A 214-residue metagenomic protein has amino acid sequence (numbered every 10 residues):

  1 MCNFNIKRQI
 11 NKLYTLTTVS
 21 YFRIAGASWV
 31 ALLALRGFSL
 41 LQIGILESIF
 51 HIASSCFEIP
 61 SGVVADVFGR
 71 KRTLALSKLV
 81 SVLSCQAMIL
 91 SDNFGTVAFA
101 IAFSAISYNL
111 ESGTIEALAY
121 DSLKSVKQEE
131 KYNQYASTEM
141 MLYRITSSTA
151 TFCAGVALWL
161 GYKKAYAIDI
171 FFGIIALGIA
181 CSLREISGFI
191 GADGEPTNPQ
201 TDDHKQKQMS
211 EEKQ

Functional and structural regions predicted by a protein language model:
M1-I10, L183-Q214: Juxtamembrane intracellular "pre-TM" segments in multi-pass secondary transporters
C2-C56, I89, Q214: Helix-loop boundary and gating motifs at the non-cytosolic
T18, S84, G95-E111: Hydrophobic core of transmembrane alpha-helices in multi-pass small-molecule transporters, especially MFS/SLC-type
L35, M88-L90, S147-I168, F172: Transmembrane alpha-helix termini and helix-breaking/packing motifs in multi-pass membrane transporters
H51-I59, R144-S148: Residue-level signature of mid-helix packing/kink "hotspots" within the transmembrane helices of 12-pass Major
L79-N93, V97-A98, C181: C-terminal ends and interior cores of transmembrane alpha-helices in multi-pass membrane transporters/permeases
A102-Y143: Cytoplasmic helix-loop-helix junction between adjacent transmembrane helices in 12-TM secondary transporters
